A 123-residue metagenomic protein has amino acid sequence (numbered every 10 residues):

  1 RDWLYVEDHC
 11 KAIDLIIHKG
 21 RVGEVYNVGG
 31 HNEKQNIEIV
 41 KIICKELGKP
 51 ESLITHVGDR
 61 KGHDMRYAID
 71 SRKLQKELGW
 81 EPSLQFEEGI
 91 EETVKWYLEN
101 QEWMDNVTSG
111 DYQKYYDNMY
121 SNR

Functional and structural regions predicted by a protein language model:
R1-R123: C-terminal substrate-binding subdomain of Rossmann-fold SDR/epimerase-dehydratase oxidoreductases
